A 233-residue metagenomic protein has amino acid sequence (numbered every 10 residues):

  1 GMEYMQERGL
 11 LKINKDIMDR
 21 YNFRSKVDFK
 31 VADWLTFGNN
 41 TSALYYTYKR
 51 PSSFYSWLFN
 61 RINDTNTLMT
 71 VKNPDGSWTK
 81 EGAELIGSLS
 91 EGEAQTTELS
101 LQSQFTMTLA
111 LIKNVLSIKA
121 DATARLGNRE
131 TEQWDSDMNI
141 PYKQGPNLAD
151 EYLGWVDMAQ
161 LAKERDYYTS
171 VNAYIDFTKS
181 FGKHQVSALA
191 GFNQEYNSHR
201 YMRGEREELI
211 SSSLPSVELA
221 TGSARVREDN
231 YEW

Functional and structural regions predicted by a protein language model:
M2: Short acidic, glycine-rich surface-loop motifs adjacent to enzyme active sites
M5-D16, N22, K26-Q102, K119-W233: Surface-exposed loop/interface segments of Gram-negative outer-membrane beta-barrel transport/assembly proteins
M107: Active-site diphosphate/adenylate-binding microenvironment
I112: His/Asp/Glu-rich acidic catalytic environments and adjacent acidic regulatory segments
